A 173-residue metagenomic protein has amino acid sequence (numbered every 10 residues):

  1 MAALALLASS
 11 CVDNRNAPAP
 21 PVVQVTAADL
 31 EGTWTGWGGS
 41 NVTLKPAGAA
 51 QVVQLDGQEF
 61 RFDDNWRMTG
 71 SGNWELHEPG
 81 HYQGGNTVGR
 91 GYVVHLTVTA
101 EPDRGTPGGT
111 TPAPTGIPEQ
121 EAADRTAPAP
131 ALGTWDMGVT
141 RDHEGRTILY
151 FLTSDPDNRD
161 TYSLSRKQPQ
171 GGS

Functional and structural regions predicted by a protein language model:
M1-L4: Sec-dependent N-terminal signal peptides
L7-S10: C-terminal motif of bacterial Sec signal peptides marking the signal peptidase cleavage site
V12-R15: Short, structured interface segments
P18-T35: N-terminal helix-cap/turn-to-beta initiation motif at the start of protein domains
A19, W37-N41, G57-G145, L152-T153: Contiguous, well-ordered beta-strand patches that form the walls/edges of small beta-barrel/beta-sandwich domains
D29-L30, T43-Q51, V139-I148, R166-Q170: Short, solvent-exposed coil/turn segments at beta-strand boundaries
V52-V53, E59-F62, D157-D160: A short local loop/turn or secondary-structure capping micro-motif enriched for an aromatic residue
N158-S173: Short, low-complexity, Pro/Ser/Thr/Gly-rich segments in the mature regions of secreted, periplasmic
